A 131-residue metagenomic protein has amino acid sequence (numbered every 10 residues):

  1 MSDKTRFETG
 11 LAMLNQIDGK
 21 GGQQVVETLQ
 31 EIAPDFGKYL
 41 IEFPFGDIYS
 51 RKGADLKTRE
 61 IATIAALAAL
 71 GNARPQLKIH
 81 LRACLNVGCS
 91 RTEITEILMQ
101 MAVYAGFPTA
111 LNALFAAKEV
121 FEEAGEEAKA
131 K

Functional and structural regions predicted by a protein language model:
M1-K57, L111-K131: Acidic, glycine/proline-rich low-complexity segments that act as flexible tails and inter-domain linkers
M13, P44, I79-H80, E96-I97: A general alpha-helix detector
I32-P44, N72, Q76-I79, L85-N86: Acidic-glycine-rich active-site phosphate/pyrophosphate-binding loop
T58-L67, I97-L98: Short, structured motif recognition centered on aromatic/hydrophobic residues
A66-A73, G106: Short alpha-helix boundary/capping elements
A73-T95, T109-V120: Extended intrinsically disordered, low-complexity coil regions enriched in Ser, Thr, Gly, Ala and often Pro
A83, M99-A102: Hydrophobic alpha-helical segments of small multi-pass membrane proteins
A102-P108: C-terminal structural segments of small proteins and small subunits
